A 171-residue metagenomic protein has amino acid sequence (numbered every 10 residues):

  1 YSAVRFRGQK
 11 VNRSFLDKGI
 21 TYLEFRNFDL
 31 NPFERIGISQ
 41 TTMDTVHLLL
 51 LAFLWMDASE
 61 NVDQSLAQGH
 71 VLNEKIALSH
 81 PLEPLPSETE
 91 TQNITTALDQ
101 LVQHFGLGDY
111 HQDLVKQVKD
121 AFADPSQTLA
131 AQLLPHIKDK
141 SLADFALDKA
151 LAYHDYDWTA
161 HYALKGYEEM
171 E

Functional and structural regions predicted by a protein language model:
Y1-E171: C-terminal accessory/tail domains of diverse enzymes
